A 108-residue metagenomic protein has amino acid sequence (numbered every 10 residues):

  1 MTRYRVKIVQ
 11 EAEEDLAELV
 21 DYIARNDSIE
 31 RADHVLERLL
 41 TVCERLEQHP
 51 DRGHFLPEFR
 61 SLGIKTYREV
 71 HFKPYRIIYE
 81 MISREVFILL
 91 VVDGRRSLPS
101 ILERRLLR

Functional and structural regions predicted by a protein language model:
M1-T66, R108: Basic, Lys/Arg-enriched alpha-helical interface segments
V6, L19, I23, V35 (+3 more regions): Hydrophobic aliphatic residue packing
G53-E85: Basic/aromatic recognition patch in beta-strand/loop cores that engages polyanionic ligands
F72-R76, E80-R108: Enriched for short, Lys/Arg-rich terminal
